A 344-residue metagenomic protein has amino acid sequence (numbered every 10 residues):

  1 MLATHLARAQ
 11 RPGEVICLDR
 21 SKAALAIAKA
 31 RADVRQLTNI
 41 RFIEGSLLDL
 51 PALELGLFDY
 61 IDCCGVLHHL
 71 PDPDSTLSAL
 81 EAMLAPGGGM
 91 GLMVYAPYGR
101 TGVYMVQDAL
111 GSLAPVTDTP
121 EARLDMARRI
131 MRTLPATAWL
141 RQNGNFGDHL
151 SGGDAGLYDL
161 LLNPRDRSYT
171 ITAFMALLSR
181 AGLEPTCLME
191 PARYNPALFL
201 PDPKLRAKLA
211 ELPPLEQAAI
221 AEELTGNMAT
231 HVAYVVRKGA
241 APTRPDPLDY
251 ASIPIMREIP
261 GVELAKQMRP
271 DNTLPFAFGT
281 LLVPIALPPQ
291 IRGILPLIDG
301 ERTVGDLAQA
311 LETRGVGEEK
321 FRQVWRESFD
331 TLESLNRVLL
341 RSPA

Functional and structural regions predicted by a protein language model:
M1-P12: Conserved SAM-binding loop of SAM-dependent methyltransferases across substrates and taxa, primarily the Class I
G13-D19: Conserved SAM-binding motif I beta-strand of class I
V34-D49: Conserved SAM-binding strand-loop segment of SAM-dependent methyltransferases
L48-I61: A short acidic, Gly/Pro-enriched loop at the edge of an enzyme's catalytic core that lines a small-molecule cofactor
F58-D74, M90, A96: A short SAM/SAH-binding and catalytic strip from SAM-dependent methyltransferases
D74-G88: A short glycine-rich, Lys/Arg-flanked "PGG" loop and its adjoining helix->strand segment in the class I
G89-N143: Conserved class I S-adenosyl-L-methionine
P196-V236, T280-A344: Long, charge-rich, low-complexity alpha-helical segments
